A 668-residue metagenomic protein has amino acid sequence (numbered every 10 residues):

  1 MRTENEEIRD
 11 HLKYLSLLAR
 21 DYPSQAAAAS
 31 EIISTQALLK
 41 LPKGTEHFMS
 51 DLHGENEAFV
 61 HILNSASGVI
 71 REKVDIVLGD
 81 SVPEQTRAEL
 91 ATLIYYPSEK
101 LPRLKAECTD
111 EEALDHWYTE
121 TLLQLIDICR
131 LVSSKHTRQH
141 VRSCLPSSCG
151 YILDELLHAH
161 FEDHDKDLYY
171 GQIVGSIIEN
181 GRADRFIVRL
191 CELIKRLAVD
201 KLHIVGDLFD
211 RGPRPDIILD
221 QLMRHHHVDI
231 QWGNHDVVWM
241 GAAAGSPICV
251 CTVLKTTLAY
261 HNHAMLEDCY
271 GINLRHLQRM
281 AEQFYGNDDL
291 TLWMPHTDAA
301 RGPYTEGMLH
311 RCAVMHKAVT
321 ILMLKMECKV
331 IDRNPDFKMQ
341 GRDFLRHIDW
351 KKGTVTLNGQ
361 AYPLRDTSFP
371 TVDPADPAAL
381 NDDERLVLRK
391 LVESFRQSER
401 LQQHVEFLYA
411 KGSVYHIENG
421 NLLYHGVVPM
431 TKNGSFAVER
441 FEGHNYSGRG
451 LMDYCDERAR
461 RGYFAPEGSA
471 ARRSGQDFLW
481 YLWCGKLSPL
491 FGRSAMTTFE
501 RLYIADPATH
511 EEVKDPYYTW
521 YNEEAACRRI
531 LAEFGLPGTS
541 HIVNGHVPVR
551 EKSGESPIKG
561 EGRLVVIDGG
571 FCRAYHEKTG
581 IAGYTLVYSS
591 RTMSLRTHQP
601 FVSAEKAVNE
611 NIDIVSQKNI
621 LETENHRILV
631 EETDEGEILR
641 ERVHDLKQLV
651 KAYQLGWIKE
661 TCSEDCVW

Functional and structural regions predicted by a protein language model:
M1-W668: Feature recognizes metal-dependent phosphohydrolase scaffolds
